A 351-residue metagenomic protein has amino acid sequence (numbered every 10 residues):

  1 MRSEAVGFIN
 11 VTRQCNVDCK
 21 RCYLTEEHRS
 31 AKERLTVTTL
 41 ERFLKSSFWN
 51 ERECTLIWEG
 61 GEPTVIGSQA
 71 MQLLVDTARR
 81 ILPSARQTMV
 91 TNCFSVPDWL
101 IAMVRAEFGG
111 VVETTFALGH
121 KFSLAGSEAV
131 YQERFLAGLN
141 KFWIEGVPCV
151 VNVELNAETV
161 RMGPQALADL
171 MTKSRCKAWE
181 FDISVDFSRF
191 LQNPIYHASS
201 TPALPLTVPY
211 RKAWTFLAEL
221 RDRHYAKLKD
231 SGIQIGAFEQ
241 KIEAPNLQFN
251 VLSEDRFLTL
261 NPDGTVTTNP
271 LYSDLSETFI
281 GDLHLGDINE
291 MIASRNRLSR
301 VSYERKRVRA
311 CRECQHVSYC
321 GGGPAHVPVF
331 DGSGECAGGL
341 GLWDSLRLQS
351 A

Functional and structural regions predicted by a protein language model:
M1-F8, V301-K306: Ferredoxin-like iron-sulfur electron-transfer modules
E4-Q14, R21-D182: Conserved glycine-rich "GG(E/T)P / GGGxP" loop and the immediately following alpha-helix in the radical SAM core
N10, T259, A310-E313: Structured core elements
V17-R21, A310-E313: C-type cytochrome heme c attachment motif
C19, G67, T268-P270, G323-P324: Activation segment
K32, G110, G119-E254, T259-V266 (+1 more regions): Radical SAM enzyme [4Fe-4S]-AdoMet core and its adjacent flexible, acidic and glycine-rich loops/tails across
T36-F43, S231-I242, E290-R295: Short, positively charged
L271-A351: Flexible mid-to-C-terminal extensions adjoining Fe-S/redox cofactors in radical SAM and related proteins
